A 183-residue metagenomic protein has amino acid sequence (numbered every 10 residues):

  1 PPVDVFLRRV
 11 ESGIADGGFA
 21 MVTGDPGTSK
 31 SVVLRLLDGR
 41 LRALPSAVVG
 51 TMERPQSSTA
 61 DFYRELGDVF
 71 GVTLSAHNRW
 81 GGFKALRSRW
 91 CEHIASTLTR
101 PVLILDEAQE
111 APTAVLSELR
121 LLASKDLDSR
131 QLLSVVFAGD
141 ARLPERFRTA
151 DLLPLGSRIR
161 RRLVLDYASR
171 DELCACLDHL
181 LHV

Functional and structural regions predicted by a protein language model:
P2-G13: Pre-Walker A adenine-sensing motif
D16-L36: Walker A/P-loop nucleotide-binding motif
M21-P26, G81-L86, E110-E118, A123-L152 (+1 more regions): Sensor-1/coupling segment of RecA-like P-loop NTPase cores
D38-R40, L143-R158, Y167: Short regulatory helix/loop adjacent to the ATP-binding pocket of P-loop NTPases
A43-R54: Conserved catalytic segments around the Walker B and adjacent sensor/switch elements of P-loop NTPase domains
S46, S57-A76: Conserved NTP-binding/hydrolysis module of P-loop NTPases
E53-Q56, F147, R160-E172: Conserved AAA+ ATPase "SRH/arginine-finger" region at the nucleotide-binding site
D68-G71, A141-R142, A150, A168-V183: Conserved AAA+ ATPase "sensor/coupling" helix adjacent to the nucleotide-binding pocket
